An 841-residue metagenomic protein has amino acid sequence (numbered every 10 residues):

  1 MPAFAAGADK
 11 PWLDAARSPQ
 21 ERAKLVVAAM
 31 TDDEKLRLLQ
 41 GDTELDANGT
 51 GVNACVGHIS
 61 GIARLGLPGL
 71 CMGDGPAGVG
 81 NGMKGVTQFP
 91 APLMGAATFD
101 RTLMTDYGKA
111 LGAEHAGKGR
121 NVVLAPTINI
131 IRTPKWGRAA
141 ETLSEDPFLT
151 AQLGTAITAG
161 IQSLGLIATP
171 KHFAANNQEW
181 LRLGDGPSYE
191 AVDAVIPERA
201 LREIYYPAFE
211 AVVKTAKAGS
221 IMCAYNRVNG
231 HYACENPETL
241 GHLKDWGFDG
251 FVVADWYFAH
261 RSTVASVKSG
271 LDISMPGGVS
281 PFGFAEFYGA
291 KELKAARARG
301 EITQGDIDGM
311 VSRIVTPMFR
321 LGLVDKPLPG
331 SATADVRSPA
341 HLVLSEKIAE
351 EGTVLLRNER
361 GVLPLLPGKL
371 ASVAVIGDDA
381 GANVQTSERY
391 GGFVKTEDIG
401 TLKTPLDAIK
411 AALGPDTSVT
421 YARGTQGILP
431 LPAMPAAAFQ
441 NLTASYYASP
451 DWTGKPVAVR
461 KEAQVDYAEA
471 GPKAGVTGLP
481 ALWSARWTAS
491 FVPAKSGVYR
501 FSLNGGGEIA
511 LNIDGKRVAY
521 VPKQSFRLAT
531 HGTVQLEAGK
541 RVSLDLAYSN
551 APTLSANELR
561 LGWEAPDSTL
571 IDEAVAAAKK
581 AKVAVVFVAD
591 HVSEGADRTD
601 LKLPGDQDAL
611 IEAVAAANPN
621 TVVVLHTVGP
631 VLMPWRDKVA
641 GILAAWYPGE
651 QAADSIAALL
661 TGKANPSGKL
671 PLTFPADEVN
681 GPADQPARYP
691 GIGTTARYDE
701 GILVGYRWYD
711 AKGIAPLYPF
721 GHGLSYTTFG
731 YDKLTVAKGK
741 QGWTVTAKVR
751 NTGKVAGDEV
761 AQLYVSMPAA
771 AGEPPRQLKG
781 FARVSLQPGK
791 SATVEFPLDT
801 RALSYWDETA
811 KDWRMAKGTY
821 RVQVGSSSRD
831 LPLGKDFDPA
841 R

Functional and structural regions predicted by a protein language model:
F4-R500, N504-W806, T819-R829: Glycoside hydrolase catalytic-domain context in secreted enzymes
K811-G818: Eukaryote-biased detector of low-complexity, proline/serine/threonine-rich segments and adjacent exposed loops
D830-R841: Short beta-strand elements
